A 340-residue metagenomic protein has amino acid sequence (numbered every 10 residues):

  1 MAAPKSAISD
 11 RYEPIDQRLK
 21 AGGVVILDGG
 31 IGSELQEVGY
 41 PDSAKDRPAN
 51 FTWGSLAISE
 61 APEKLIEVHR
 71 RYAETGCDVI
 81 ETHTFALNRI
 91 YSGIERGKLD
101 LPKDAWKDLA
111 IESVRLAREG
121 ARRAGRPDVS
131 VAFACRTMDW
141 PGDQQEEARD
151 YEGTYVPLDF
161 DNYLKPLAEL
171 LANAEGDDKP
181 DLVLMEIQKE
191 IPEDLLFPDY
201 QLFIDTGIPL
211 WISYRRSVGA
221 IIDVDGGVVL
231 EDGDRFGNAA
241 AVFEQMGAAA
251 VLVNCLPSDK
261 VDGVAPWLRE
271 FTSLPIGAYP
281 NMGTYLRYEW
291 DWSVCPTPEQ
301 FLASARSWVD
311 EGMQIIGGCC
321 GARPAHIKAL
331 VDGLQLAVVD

Functional and structural regions predicted by a protein language model:
M1-D340: Domain-level signal for soluble alpha/beta catalytic cores
